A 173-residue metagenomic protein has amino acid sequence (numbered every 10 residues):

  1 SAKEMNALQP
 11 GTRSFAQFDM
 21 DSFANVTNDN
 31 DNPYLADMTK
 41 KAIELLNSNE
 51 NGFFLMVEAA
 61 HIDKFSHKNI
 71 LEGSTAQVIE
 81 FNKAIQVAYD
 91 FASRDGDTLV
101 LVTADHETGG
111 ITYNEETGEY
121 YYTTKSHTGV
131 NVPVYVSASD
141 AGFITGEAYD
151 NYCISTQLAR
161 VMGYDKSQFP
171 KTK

Functional and structural regions predicted by a protein language model:
S1-K173: A post-motif C-terminal structural segment
